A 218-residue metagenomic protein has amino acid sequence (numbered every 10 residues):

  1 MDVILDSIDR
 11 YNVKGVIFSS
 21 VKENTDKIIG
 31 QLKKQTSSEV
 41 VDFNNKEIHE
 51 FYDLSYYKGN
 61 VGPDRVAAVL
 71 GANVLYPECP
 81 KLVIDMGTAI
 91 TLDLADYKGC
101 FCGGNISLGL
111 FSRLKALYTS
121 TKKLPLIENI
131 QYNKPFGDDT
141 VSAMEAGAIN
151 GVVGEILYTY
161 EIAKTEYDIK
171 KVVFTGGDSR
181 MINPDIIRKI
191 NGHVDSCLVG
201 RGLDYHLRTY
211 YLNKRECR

Functional and structural regions predicted by a protein language model:
M1-K81, C100-R218: Nucleotide/phosphate-binding catalytic cleft detector across ATP-hydrolyzing and phosphate-transferring enzymes
I90-A95: Short beta-strand scaffold segments in enzyme catalytic cores
